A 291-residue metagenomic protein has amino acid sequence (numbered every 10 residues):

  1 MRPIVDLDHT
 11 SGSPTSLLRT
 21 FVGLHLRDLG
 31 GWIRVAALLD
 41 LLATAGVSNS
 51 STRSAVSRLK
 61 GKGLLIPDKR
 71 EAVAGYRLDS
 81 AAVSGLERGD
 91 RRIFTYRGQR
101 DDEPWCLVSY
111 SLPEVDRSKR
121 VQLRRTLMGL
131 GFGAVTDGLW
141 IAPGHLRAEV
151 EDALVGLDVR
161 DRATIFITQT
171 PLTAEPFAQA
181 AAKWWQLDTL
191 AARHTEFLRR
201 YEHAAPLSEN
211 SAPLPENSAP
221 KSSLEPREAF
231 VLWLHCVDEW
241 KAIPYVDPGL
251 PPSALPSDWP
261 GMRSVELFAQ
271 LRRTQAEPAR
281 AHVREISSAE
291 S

Functional and structural regions predicted by a protein language model:
M1-F21, S84: Short alpha-helical segments that sit at the start of domains
L29-L41: Short acidic, hydrophobic short linear motifs in intrinsically disordered regions
V47-R58: Short amphipathic alpha-helical interaction segments
G63: Glycine-centered, phosphate/nucleic-acid-interacting loop/turn motifs that mediate DNA/RNA or nucleotide
K69-G75: Short, Lys/Arg-rich nucleic-acid/phosphate-binding segment
V83-C106: Short, amphipathic alpha-helical interaction segments positioned at domain boundaries
E114-L207: Mid-protein regulatory/catalytic core that forms ligand/cofactor-binding pockets and protein-protein interaction
Q179-S291: C-terminal regulatory/effector modules of DNA-binding transcriptional regulators
